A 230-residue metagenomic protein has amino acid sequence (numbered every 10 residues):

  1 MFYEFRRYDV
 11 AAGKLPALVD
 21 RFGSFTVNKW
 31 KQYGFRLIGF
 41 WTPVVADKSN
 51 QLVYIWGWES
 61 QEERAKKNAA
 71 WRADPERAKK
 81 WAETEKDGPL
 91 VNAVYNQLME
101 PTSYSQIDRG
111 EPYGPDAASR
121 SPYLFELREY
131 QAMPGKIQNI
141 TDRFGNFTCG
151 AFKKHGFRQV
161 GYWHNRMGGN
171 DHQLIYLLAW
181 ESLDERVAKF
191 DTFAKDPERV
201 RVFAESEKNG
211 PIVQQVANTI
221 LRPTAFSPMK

Functional and structural regions predicted by a protein language model:
F2-A17, S103-L183, P223-K230: Surface-exposed interaction/gating patches
P16-G39, D47-S49, G57-T102, R143-V160 (+1 more regions): An amphipathic, aromatic/His-enriched active-site/gating alpha helix that lines ligand/cofactor pockets
W41-V45, N165-M167: RNA-recognition motif
A46-V53, G169-I175: The conserved glycine-aromatic submotif of the RRM
